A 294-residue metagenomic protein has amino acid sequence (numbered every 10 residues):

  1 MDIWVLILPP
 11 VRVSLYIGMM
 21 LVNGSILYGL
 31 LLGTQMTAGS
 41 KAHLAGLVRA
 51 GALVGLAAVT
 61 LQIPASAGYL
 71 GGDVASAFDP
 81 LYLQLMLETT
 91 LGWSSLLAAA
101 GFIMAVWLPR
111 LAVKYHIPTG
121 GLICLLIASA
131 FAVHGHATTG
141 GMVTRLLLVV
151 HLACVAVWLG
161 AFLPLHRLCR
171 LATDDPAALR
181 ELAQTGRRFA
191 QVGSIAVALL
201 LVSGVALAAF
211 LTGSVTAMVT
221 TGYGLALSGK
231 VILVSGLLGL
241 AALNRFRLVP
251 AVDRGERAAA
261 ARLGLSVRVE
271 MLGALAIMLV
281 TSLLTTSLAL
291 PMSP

Functional and structural regions predicted by a protein language model:
M1-P294: Polytopic transmembrane helical bundles with strong interfacial aromatic enrichment
